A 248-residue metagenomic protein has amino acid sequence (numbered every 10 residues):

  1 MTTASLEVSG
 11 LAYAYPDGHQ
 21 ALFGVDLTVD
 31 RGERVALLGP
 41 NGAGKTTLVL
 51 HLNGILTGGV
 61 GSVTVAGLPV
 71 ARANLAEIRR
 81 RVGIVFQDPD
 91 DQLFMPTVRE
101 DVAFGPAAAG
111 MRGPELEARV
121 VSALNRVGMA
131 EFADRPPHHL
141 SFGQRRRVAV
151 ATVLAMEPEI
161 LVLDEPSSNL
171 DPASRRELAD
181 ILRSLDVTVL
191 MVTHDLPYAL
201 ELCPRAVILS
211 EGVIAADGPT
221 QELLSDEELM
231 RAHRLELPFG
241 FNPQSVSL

Functional and structural regions predicted by a protein language model:
L38-P40: The feature captures the beta-strand-to-loop junction immediately N-terminal to the Walker
N53: Helix-to-loop junction immediately C-terminal to a conserved catalytic motif
G61-P69, I78: Conserved ABC transporter NBD signature motif
P114-F132: Conserved ABC ATPase "signature" region
P136-L140, Q144: Conserved ABC ATPase signature
T193-H194: H-loop/switch region of ABC-family ATPase nucleotide-binding domains
V213-L235: Conserved beta-strand-loop-alpha-helix hinge in the C-terminal portion of ABC ATPase nucleotide-binding domains
